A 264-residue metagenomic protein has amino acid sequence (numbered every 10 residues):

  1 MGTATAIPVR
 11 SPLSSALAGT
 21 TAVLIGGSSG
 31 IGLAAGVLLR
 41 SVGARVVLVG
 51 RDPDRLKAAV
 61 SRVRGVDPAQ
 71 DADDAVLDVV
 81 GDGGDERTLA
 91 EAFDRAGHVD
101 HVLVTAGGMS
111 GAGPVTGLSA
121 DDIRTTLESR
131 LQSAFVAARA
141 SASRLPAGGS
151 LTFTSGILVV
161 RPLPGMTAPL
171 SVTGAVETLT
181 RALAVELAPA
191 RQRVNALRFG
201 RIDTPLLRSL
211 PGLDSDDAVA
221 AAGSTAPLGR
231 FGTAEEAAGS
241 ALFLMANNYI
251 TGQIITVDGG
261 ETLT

Functional and structural regions predicted by a protein language model:
S28-G30: Conserved glycine-rich cofactor-binding loop
L103, S133, A137-S141, L179-T180 (+1 more regions): Hydrophobic positions on the long internal alpha-helix of Rossmann-like NAD(P)-dependent oxidoreductase domains
G107-R124, R208: Conserved mid-core segment of classical short-chain dehydrogenase/reductases
T116-F135, V176, L228: Catalytic Tyr-X3-Lys loop
T126-L127, V136, S150-P189, R201: Catalytic loop of short-chain dehydrogenase/reductase
E177, A184-D203, I250-V257: Conserved Rossmann-fold SDR core element
P189, R201-T225, T264: A glycine/serine/threonine-rich, flexible loop-to-helix segment that serves as the NAD(P) cofactor-binding "lid"
R230-V257, T262: C-terminal substrate-recognition "lid" of short-chain dehydrogenase/reductases
